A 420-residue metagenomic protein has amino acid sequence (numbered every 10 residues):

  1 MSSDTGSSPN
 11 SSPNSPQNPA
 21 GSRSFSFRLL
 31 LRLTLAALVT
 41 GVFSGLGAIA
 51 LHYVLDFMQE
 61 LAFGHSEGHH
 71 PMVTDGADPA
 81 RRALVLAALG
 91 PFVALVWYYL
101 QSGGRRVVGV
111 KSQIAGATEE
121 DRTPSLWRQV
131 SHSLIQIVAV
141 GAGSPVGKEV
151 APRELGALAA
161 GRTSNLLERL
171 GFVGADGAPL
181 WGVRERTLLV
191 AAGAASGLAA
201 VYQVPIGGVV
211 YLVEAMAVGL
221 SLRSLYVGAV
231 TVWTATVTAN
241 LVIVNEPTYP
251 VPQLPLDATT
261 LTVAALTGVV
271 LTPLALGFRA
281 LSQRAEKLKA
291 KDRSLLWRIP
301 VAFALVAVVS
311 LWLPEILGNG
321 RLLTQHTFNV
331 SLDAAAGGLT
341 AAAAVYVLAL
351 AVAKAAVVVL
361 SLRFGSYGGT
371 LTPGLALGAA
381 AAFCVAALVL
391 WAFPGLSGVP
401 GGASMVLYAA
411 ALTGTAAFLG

Functional and structural regions predicted by a protein language model:
M1-G420: Alpha-helical transmembrane segments and immediately membrane-proximal extracytoplasmic
